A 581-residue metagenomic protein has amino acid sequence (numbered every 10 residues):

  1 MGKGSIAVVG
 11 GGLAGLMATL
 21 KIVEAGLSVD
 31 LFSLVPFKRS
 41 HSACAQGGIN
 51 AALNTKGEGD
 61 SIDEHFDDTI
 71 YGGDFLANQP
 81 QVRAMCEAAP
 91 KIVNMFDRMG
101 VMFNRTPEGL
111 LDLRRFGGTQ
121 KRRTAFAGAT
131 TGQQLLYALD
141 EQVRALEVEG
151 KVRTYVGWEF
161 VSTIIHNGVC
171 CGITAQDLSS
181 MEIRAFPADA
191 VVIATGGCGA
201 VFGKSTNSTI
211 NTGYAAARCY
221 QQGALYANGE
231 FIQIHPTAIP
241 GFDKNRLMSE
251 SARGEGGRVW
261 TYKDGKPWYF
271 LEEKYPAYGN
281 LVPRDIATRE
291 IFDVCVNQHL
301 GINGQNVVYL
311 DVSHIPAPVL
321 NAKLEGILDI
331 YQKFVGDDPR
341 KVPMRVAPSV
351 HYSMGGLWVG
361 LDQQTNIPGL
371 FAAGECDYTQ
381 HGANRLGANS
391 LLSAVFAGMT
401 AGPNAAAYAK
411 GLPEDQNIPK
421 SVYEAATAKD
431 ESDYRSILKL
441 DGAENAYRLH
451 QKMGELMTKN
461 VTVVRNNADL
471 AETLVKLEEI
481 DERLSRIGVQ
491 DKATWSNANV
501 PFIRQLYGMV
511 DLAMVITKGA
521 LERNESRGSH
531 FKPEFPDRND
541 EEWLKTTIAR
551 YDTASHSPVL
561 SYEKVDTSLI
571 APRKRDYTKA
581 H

Functional and structural regions predicted by a protein language model:
M1-S5, K21, A25, P36-K38 (+10 more regions): Glycine- and aromatic-enriched mobile tails/lids
G2-G4, M181-A190, N366: Core beta-strand elements of the Rossmann-like FAD/NAD(P) dinucleotide-binding domain in flavoenzyme oxidoreductases
S5-L31: N-terminal Rossmann-like FAD-binding beta1-loop-alpha1 element of flavoenzymes
V35-D68, L247: Conserved N-terminal glycine-rich FAD pyrophosphate-binding loop of Rossmann-like flavoproteins
A77-E87, A125-D140, Y155, S205-G213 (+2 more regions): Short beta-strand to alpha-helix junction loop
I92, D97-E182, P187, A194 (+1 more regions): Conserved redox-cofactor binding core of oxidoreductases
A190-N245, I302, G387-N404: Glycine-rich loop(s) and the adjacent beta-strand/alpha-helix scaffold that form part
R218, A224-D337, N404-G411: An anion/pyrophosphate-binding glycine-rich loop and adjacent beta-alpha core in soluble alpha-beta enzymes
